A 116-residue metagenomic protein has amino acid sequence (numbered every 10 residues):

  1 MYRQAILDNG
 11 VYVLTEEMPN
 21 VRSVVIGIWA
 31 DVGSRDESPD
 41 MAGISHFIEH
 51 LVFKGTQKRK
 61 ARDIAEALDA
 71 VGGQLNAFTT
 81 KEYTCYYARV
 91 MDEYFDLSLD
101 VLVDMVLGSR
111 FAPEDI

Functional and structural regions predicted by a protein language model:
M1-E66, Y87-V90: His/Glu-rich zincin catalytic helix
V52-I116: Active-site-adjacent, His/Asp/Glu-enriched structural segments that form or flank metal-binding and acid/base networks
